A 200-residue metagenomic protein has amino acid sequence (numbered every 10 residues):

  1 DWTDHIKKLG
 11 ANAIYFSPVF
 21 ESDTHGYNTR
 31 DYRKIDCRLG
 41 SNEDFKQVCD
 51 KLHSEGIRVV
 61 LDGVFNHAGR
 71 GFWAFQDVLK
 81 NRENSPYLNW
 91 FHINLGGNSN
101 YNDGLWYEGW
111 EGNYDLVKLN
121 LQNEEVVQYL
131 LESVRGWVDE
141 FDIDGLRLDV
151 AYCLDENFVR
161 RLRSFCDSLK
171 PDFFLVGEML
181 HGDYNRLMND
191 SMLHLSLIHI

Functional and structural regions predicted by a protein language model:
D1, N28-N42, G112-V127, D144-C153: The substrate-binding groove and active-site-proximal loops of carbohydrate-active enzymes, especially glycoside
D1-H5, E124-V138: Short, acidic/polar
D1-R58, N66-A68, W73-Q76: N-terminal structural segment of carbohydrate-active enzymes
L9, E140-F141: Structural motif
I14-F16, V59-L61, L146, L175-G177: Hydrophobic faces of well-ordered beta-strands that scaffold small-molecule active sites in alpha/beta enzyme cores
F20, D36, F65, V150-L154 (+1 more regions): Short, flexible loop/turn elements at secondary-structure junctions
N28-D36, N66-G104, D190-S196: Aromatic- and acidic-residue-enriched segments that line the glycan-binding/catalytic groove of carbohydrate-active
C49, H53-E55, L79, R135 (+2 more regions): Active-site-proximal helices and loops of the catalytic beta/alpha 8
